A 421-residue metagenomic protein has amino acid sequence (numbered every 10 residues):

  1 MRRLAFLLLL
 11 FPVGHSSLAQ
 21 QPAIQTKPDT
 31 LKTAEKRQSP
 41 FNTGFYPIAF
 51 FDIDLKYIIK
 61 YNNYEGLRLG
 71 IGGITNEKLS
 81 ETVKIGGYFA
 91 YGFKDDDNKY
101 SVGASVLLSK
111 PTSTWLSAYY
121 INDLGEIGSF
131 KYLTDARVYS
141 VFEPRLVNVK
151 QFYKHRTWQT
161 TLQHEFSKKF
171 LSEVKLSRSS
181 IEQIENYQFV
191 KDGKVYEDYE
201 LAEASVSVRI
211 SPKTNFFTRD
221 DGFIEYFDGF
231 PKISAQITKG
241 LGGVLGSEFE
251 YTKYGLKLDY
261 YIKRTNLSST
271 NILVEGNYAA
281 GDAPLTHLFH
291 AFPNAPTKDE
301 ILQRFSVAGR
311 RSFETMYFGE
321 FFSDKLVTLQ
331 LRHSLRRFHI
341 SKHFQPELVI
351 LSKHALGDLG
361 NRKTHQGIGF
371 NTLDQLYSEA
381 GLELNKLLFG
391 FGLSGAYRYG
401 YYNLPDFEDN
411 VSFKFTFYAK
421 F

Functional and structural regions predicted by a protein language model:
L4-V13: Sec-dependent N-terminal signal peptides
P12-H15, T30: Intrinsically disordered, low-complexity coil segments
S17-A19: Boundary at the C-terminal end of the N-terminal hydrophobic targeting segment
Q21-F421: Exposed, low-structure sequence patches enriched in small/polar residues
